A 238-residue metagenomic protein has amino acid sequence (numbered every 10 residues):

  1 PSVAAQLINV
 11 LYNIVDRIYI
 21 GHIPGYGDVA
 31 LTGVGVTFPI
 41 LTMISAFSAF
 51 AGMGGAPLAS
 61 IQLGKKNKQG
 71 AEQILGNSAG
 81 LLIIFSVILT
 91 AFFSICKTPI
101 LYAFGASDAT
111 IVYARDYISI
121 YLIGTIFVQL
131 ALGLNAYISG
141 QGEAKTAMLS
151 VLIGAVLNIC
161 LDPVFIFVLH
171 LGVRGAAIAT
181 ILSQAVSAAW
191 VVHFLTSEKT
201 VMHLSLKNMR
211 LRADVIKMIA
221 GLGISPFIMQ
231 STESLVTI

Functional and structural regions predicted by a protein language model:
P1-D16, I120, G154, S183-S187 (+2 more regions): Transmembrane helical elements of multi-pass membrane transporters/channels
S2, Q6, I18, P57 (+10 more regions): Transmembrane alpha-helix boundary and packing residues in multipass membrane permease domains and related
V3, L7, M43, F47 (+13 more regions): Residue-level signature of the transmembrane alpha-helical core of multi-pass small-molecule transporters
L7, L11-T32, L101-D108, V164-H170 (+1 more regions): Helix-terminus/linker motif at the lipid-water interface of multi-pass membrane proteins
D28-P39, A114-I118, A177: Small-residue hotspots at the loop-to-helix junctions and early N-terminal turns of transmembrane alpha-helices
L31-A91, V128-A147: Small-residue-rich hydrophobic transmembrane alpha-helices
A59-I126, V168-I224: Short alpha-helical transmembrane segments in multi-pass integral membrane proteins
Q69, L82, Y137-P163, R174 (+1 more regions): Alpha-helical transmembrane segments of multi-pass membrane transporters/permeases
